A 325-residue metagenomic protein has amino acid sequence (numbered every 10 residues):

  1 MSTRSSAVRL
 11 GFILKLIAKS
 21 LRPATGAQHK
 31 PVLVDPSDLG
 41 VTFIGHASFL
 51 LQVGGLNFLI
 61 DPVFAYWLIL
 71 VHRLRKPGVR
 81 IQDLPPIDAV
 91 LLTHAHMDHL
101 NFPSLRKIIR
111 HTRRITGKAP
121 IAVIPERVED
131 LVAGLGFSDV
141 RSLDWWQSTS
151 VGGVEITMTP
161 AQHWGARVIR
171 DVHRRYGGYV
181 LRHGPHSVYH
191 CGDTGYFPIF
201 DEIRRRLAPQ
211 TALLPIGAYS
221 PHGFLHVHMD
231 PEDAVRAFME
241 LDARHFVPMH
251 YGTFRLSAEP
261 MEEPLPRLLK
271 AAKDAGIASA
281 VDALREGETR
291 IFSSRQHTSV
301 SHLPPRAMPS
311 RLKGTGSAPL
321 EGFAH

Functional and structural regions predicted by a protein language model:
M1-L59, F64-Y66, P266, K270 (+1 more regions): Zn-dependent metallo-beta-lactamase
K15-P36, I121-H186, R267-Q296: Metallo-beta-lactamase
T25-V34, I44, L50-A95, H99-R110 (+4 more regions): Pre-active-site segment of Zn-dependent metallo-hydrolases
G40-F43, N57-D61, E155-A161, S187-D193: Active-site-proximal beta-strand elements of phosphoester/diester hydrolases
L51, D61, H94, N101 (+5 more regions): Divalent metal-coordination and catalytic microenvironments
P62-A65, A95, R127, T159-H163 (+3 more regions): Active-site metal-binding loops of divalent metal-dependent hydrolases
A89, P120-V123, R127-D130, P198-R285: Cap/insert and terminal regions of metallo-dependent hydrolase folds
E259-H325: C-terminal regulatory/interaction regions
